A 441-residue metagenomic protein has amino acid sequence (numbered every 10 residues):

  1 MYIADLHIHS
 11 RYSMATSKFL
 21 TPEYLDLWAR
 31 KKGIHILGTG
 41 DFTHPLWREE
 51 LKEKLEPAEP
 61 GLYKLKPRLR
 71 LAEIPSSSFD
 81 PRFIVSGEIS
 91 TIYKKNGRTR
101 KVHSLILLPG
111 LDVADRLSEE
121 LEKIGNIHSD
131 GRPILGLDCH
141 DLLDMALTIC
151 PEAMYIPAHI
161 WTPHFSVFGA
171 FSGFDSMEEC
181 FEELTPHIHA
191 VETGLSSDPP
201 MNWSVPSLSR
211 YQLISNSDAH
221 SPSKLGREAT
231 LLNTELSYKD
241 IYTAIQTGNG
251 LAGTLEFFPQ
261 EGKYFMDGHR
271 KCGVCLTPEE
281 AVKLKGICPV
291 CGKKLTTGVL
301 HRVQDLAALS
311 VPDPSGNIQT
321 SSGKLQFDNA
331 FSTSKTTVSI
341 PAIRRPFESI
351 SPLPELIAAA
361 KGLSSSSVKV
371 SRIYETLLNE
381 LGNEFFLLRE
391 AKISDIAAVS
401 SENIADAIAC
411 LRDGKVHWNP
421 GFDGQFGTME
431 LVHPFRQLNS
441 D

Functional and structural regions predicted by a protein language model:
M1-T91, N96-T99, V416-H417, M429-L431 (+1 more regions): An N-terminally biased module of ancient metal coordination in phosphate/nucleic-acid-related enzymes
H7, D41, I106, Y155 (+4 more regions): Divalent metal-coordination and catalytic microenvironments
H7-R11, H159, H220: Histidine-centered divalent metal-coordination motifs
M14-S17, R48-K52, F165-S172, W203 (+1 more regions): Histidine/acidic-residue-rich catalytic or RNA/ligand-binding cores of hydrolases and nuclease-related proteins
R48-H189: Extended substrate/RNA-proximal surfaces in nucleic-acid metabolism proteins
R210-R227: Short acidic/histidine-rich active-site segments
A252-T336: Cys/His-rich short segments
I343-D441: Low-complexity, acidic/Ser/Thr- and charged residue-rich accessory regions of DNA metabolism proteins
